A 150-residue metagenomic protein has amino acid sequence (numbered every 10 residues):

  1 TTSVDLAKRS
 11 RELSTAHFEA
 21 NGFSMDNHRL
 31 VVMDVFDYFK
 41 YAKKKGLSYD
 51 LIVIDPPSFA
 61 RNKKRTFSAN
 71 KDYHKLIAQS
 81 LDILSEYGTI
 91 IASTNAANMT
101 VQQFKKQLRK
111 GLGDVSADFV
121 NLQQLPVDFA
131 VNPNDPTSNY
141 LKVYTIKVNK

Functional and structural regions predicted by a protein language model:
T1-D5: Conserved SAM-binding motif I beta-strand of class I
R9-V53: S-adenosyl-L-methionine
S10, Y38-F39, S58-K63, N98-V101 (+1 more regions): Flexible loop/turn segments at secondary-structure boundaries
V32, Y49-Q79: Mobile active-site "lid"/loop adjacent to the S-adenosyl-L-methionine
K43, I77-L81, R109: A structural alpha-helix within SAM-dependent methyltransferase catalytic domains
L84-E86: Helix-to-beta-strand junctions that scaffold the AdoMet/dcAdoMet cofactor pocket in Class I SAM-dependent enzymes
T89-K150: C-terminal catalytic and target-recognition region of SAM-dependent MTase-like enzymes, primarily methyltransferases
